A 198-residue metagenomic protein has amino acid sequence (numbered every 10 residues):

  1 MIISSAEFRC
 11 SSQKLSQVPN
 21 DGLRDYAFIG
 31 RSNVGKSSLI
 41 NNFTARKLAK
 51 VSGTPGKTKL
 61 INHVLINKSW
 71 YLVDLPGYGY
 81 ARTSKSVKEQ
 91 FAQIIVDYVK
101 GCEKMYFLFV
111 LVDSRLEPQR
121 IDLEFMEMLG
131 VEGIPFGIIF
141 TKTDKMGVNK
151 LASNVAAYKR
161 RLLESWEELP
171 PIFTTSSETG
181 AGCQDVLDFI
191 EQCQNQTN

Functional and structural regions predicted by a protein language model:
M1-R82, N195-T197: Conserved G1/Walker A P-loop phosphate-binding module
I3-L15, K145-N198: Canonical P-loop GTPase G-domain recognition
V18, P55-N62, P76-Y106, S114-M128: Switch II of P-loop NTPase G domains
L39, L108-F109, V186: Hydrophobic packing within well-folded, soluble alpha/beta domains
K57, W70, G77-Y80, R115-E117 (+2 more regions): Conserved nucleotide-binding/hydrolysis micro-motifs of P-loop NTPases
V96-L169: Conserved C-terminal guanine-recognition region of P-loop GTPase G domains, centered on the G4
